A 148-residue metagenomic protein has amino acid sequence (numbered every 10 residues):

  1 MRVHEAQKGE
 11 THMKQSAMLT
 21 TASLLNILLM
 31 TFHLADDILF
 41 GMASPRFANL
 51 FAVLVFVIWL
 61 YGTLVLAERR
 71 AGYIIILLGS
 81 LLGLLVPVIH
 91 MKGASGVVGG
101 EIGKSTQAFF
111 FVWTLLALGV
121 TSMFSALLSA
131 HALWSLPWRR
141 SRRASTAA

Functional and structural regions predicted by a protein language model:
M1-H12: Short, Lys/Arg-enriched N-terminal segments with co-localized hydrophobic residues within the first ~10-30 amino acids
A17-T31: Alpha-helical transmembrane segments
L24-L28, F47-R70, L78-L85, V120-M123: Core segments of alpha-helical transmembrane spans in multipass integral membrane proteins
L29-F40, L81-V97: C-terminal TM-helix exit segments that contain a strictly Trp-centered aromatic cap at the helix terminus
F40-F47, E101-F110: Membrane-helix interface and helix-disruption motif detector
A67, K92-S105: A cytosolic-side transmembrane-helix exit/cap motif
K104-F124: Individual transmembrane alpha-helices with interfacial aromatic-anchor signatures
L128-A147: Cytosolic juxtamembrane helix at the C-terminal end of the final transmembrane segment
